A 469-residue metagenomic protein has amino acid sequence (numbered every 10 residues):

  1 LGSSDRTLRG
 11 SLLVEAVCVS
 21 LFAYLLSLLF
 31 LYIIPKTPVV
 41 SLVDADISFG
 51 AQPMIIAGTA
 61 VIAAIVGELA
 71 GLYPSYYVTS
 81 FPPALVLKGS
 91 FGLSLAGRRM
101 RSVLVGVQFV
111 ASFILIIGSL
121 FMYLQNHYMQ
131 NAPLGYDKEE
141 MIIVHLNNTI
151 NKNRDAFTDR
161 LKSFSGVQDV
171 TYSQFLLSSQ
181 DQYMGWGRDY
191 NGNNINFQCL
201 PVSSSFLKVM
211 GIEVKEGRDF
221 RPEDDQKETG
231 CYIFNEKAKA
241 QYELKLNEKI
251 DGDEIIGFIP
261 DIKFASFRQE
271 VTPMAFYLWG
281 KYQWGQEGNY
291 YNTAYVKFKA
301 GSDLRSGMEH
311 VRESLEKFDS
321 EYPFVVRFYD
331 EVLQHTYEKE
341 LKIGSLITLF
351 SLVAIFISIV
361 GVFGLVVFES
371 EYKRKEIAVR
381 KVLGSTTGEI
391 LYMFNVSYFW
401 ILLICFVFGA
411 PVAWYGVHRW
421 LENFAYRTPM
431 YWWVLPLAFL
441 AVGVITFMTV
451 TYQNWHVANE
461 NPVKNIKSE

Functional and structural regions predicted by a protein language model:
L1-V19, S80-F91, V360-I401, N459-S468: Intracellular coupling helices
S4, I34-G58, G92-V103, M308 (+3 more regions): Membrane-helix entry/capping segments
A16-F81, L124, V396-N459: Small-residue-rich transmembrane alpha-helices
S20-L21, M100-Q125, L341-K375, L403-I404 (+1 more regions): Hydrophobic alpha-helical transmembrane segments of multi-pass inner-membrane transport and secretion
S80-V110: N-terminal Sec/SRP start-transfer signal
L124-V144, S163, S205-K208, E213 (+1 more regions): Membrane-proximal juxtamembrane linkers immediately C-terminal to transmembrane helices
A156-H335: Mid-to-C-terminal secondary-structure elements that act as membrane-proximal/extracytoplasmic interface segments
E321-L402, F406, A410, V417-W420: C-terminal transmembrane helical bundles of large multi-pass transporters and their helix-start/helix-kink determinants
